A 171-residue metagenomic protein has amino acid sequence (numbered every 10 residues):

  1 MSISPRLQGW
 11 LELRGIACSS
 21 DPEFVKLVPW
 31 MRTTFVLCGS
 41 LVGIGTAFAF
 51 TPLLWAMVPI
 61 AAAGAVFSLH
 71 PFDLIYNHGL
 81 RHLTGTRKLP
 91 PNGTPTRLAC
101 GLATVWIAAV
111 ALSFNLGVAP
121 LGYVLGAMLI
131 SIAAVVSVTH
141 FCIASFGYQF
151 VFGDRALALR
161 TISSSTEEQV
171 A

Functional and structural regions predicted by a protein language model:
M1-A171: Membrane-interfacial helix-loop segments of redox and metal-homeostasis proteins, especially TM-loop-TM junctions
